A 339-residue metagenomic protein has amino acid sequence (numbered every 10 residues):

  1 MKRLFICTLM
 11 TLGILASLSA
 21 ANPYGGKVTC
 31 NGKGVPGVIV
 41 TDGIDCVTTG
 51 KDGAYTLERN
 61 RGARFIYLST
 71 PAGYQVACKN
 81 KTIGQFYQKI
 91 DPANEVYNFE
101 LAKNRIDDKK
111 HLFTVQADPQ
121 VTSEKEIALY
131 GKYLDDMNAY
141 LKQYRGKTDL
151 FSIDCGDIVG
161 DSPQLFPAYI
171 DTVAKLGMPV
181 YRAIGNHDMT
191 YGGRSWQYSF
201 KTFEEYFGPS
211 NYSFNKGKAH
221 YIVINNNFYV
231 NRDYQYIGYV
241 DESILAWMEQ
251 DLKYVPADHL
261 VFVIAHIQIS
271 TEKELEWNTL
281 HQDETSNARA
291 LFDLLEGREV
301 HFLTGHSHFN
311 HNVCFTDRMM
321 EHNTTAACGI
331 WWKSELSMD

Functional and structural regions predicted by a protein language model:
I14-P23: Beta-strand-rich domain onsets/edges
N22-G25, T29-I44, R61: Short, ordered, surface-exposed loop/turn motifs in non-cytosolic proteins
P23-G25, C30, A77-F166: N-terminal active-site segment of His-dependent metallophosphoesterases
I44-R59: Short, acidic Ser/Thr/Gly-rich low-complexity loop/linker segments typical of extracellular and cell-surface proteins
R61-K79: A short, solvent-exposed beta-strand micro-motif common in secreted/extracellular proteins
A72-C78, G84, K89, P163-V255 (+2 more regions): Extended active-site neighborhood of metal-dependent phosphoesterases/phosphodiesterases
D118, G156-D157, G185-N186, H266 (+1 more regions): Active-site glycine-centered loops adjacent to acidic/histidine catalytic or metal-binding residues that shape
L252-N278: Short acidic, glycine-rich surface-loop motifs adjacent to enzyme active sites
